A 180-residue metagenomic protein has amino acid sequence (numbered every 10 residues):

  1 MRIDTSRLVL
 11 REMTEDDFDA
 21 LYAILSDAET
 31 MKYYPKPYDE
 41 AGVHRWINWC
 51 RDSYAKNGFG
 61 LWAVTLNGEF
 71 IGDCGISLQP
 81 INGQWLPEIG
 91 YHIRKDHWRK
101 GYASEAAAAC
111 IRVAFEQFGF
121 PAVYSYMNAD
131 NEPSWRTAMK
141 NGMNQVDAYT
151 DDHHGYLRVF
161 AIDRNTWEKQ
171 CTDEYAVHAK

Functional and structural regions predicted by a protein language model:
M1-K32, L61-K180: Acyl-donor (CoA/ACP) binding surface of acyl/acetyltransferases
E29-W49: Conserved GNAT-fold acetyl-CoA-binding loop/helix
W49-R51, D147-A148: Short, P/G- and charge-enriched loop/turn segments at secondary-structure junctions
C50-A63: A short helix-loop-beta-strand connector motif used in the catalytic cores of GNAT acetyltransferases and, in some
